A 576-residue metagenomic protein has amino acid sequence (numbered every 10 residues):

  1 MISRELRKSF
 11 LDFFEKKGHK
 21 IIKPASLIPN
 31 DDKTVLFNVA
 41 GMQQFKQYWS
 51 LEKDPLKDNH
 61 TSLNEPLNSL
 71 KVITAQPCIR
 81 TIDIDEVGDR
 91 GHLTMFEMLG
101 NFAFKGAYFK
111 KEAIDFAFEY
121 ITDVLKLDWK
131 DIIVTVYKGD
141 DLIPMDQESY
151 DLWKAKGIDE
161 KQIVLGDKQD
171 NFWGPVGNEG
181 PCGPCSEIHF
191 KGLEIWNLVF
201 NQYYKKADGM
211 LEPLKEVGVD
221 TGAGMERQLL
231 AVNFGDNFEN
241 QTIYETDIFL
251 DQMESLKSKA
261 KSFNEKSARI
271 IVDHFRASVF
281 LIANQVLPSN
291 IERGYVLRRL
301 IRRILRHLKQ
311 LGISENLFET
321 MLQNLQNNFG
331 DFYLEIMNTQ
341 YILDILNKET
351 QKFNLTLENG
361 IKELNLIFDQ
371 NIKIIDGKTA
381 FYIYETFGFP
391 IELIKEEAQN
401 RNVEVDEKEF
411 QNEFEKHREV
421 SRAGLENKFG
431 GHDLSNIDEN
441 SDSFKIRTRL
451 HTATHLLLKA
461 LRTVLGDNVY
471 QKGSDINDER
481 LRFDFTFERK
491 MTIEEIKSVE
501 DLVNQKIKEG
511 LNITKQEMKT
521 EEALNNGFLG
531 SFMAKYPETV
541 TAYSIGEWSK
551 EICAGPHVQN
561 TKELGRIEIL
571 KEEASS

Functional and structural regions predicted by a protein language model:
M1-S576: A glycine- and charged-residue-rich anion-binding loop/surface
